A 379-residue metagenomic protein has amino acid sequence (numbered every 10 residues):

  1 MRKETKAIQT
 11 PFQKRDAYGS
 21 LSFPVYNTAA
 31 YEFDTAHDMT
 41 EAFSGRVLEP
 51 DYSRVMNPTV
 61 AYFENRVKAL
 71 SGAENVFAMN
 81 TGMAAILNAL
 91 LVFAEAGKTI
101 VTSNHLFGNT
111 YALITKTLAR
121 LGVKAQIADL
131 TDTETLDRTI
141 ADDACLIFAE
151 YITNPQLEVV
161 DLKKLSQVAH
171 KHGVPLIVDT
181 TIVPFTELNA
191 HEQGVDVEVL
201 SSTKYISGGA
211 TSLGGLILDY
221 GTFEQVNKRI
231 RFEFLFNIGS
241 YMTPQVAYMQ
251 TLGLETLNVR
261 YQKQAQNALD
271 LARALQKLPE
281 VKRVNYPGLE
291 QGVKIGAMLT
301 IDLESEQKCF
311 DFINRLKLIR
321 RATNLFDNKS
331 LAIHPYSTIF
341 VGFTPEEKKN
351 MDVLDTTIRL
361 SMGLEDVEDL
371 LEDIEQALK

Functional and structural regions predicted by a protein language model:
M1-N57, N65, T356-S361: N-terminal "arm"/small-domain region of PLP-dependent enzymes with the aminotransferase-like
A7-K14, N75-K277, N285, E290: Conserved PLP-enzyme active-site core in the AAT-like
F12-K14, N27-F33, K204, T256 (+6 more regions): Glycine-rich beta-alpha junction loops
T35-L87, N109, I114-K116: Conserved N-terminal alpha-helix of the aminotransferase class I/II PLP-enzyme fold
L48, L213, V246, Q250 (+2 more regions): Short amphipathic alpha-helical segments
L70, L275-P279, L316: Acidic-histidine catalytic/liganding microenvironments
T115, K124, R138, D142 (+2 more regions): PLP-dependent enzyme catalytic core of the Aspartate aminotransferase-like
V281-I358, M362: Conserved C-terminal alpha-helix-loop-beta "cap" of PLP-dependent enzymes that closes/shapes the active-site mouth
